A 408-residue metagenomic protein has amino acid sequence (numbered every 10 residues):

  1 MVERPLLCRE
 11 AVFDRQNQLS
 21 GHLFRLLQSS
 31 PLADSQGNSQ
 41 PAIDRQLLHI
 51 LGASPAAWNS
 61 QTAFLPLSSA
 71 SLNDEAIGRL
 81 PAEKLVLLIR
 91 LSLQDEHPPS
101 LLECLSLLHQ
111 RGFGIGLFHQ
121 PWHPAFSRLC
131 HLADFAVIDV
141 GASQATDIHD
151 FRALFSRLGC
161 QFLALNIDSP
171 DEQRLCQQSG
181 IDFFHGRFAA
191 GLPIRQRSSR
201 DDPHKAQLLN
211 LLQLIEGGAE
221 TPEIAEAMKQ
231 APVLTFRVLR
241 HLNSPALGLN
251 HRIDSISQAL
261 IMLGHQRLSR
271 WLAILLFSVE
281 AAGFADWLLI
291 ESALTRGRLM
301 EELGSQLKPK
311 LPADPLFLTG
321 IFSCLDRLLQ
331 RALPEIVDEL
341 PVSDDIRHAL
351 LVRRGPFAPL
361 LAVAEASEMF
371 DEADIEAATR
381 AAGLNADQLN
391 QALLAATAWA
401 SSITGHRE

Functional and structural regions predicted by a protein language model:
M1-V86, L91-E96, L107, L260-R267 (+2 more regions): Bacterial c-di-GMP phosphodiesterase EAL domain
S20-H22, D34-Q40, G78-L80, S100-L102 (+5 more regions): Surface-exposed beta-strand edges and their flanking turn/coil or helix-capping segments
L26, I43-R45, E83-V86, S106-H109 (+4 more regions): Short, low-complexity, polar/charged sequence segments that are solvent-exposed and flexible
S35-S39, A57-Q61, L107-R111, F155-S156 (+4 more regions): N-terminal start-of-chain detector that recognizes signal peptides and the immediate post-cleavage beginning
I43-Q46, T146-R152, L165-E408: Conserved alpha-helical "signature site" that marks functionally important helical segments or helix/loop junctions
S68, A76, P81, R90-S92 (+5 more regions): Short, solvent-exposed coil/turn linker segments
R79-A190, P312-P315: The catalytic core of metal-dependent phosphodiesterases that act on cyclic dinucleotides
